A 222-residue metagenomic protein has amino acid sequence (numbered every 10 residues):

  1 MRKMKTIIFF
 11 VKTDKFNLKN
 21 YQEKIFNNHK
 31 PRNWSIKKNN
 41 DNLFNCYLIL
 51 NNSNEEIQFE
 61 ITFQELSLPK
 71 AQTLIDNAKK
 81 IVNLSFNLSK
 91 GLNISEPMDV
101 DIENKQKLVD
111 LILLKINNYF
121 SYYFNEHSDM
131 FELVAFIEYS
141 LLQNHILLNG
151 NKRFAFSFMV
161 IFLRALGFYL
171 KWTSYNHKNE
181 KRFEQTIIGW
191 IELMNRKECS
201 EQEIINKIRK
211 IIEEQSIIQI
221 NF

Functional and structural regions predicted by a protein language model:
M1-F222: FIC/Doc superfamily catalytic core
